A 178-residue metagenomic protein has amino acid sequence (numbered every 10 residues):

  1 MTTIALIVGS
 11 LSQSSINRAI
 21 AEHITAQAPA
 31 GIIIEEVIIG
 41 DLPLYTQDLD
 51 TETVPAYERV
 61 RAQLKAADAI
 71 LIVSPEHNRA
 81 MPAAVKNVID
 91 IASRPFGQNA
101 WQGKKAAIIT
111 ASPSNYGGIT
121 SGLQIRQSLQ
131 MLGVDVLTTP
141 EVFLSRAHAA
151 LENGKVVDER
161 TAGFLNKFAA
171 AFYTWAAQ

Functional and structural regions predicted by a protein language model:
T2-G31: N-terminal beta1-alpha1 ligand-phosphate binding loop
T3, I33-E35, K105: Residues at the starts of beta-strands that form the adenosine-phosphate
I4, N17, A21, Y57 (+5 more regions): A general structural signal for well-ordered alpha-helical segments in protein cores
A5, R59, D135-Q178: Glycine-rich phosphate/pyrophosphate-binding loop and the adjoining helix
Q27, G31, P95, S128-D135 (+2 more regions): Change "in soluble alpha/beta enzymes" to "in soluble alpha/beta proteins
I32-L44, V136-S145: Short beta-strand elements in bilobed, periplasmic/extracellular small-molecule ligand-binding domains
I39-P55, H148-N153: N-terminal beta-loop-helix "entrance" segment that forms/cooperates in small-molecule cofactor or anionic ligand
E52-L132: Helix-loop-strand module that forms the ligand-binding subsite of alpha/beta enzymes
